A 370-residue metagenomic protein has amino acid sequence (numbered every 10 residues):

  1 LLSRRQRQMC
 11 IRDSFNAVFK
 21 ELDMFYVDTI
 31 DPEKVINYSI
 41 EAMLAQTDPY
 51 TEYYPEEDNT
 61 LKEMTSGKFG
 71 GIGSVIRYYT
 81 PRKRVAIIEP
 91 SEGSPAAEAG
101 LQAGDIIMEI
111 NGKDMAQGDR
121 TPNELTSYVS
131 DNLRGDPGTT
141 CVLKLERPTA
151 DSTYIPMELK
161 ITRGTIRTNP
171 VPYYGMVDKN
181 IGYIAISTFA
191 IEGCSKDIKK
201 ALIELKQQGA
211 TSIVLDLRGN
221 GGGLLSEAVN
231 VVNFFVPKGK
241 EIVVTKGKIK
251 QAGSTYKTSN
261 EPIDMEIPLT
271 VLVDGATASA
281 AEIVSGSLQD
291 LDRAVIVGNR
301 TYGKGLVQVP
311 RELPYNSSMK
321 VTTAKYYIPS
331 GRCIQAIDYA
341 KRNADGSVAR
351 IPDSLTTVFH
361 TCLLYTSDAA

Functional and structural regions predicted by a protein language model:
L1-R7, I11, Y365-A370: Single conserved hydrophobic/aromatic residue that forms the stacking wall/gate of nucleotide- or nucleobase-binding
R5, F15, F19-P32, K62 (+5 more regions): Cleft-lining beta-strand/loop regions that shape enzyme active-site pockets
V35-A45: Acidic helix-start/capping segments at beta-turn-to-alpha-helix junctions
Y38, Y50-A86: PDZ/PDZ-like peptide-tail recognition elements
G104-I107: A structural signal for short beta-strand/turn segments enriched in small hydrophobics and glycine
N260, D264, R311-K320, K325-C333: Conserved phosphate-handling catalytic cores of large alpha/beta enzymes
P329-L363, S367-A370: Conserved functional hotspot residues or short segments at active or partner-binding sites across diverse domains
